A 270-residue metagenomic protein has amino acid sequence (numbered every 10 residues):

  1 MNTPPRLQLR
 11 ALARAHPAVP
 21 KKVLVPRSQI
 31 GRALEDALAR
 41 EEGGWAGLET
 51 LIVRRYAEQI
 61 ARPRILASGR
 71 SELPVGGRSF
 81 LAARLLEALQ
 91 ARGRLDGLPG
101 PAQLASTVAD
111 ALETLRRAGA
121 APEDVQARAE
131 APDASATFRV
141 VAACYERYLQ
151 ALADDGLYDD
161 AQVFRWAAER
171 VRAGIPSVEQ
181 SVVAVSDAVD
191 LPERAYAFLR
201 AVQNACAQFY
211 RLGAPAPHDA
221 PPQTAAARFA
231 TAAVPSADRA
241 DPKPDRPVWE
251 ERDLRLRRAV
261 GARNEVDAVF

Functional and structural regions predicted by a protein language model:
M1-F270: Nucleic acid-machinery interaction/catalytic patches
